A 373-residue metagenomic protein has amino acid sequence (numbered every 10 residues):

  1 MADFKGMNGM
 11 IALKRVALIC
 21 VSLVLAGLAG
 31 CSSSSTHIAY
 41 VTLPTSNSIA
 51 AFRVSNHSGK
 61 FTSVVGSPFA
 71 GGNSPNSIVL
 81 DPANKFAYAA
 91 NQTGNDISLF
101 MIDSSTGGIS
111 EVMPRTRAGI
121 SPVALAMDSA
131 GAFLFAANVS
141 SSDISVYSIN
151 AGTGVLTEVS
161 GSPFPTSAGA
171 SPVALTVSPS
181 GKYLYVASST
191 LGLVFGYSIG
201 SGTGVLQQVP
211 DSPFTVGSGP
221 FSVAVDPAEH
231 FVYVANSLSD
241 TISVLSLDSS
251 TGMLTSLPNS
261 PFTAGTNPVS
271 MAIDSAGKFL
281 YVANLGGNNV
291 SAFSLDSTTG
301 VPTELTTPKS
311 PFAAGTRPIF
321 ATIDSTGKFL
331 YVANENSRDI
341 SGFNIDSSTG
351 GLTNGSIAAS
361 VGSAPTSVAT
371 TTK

Functional and structural regions predicted by a protein language model:
F4-C20: Bacterial N-terminal signal peptides that target proteins for export
I19-G27: Bacterial N-terminal signal peptides
G27-K373: Predominantly soluble domains enriched in secretory-pathway, periplasmic, or organellar proteins
